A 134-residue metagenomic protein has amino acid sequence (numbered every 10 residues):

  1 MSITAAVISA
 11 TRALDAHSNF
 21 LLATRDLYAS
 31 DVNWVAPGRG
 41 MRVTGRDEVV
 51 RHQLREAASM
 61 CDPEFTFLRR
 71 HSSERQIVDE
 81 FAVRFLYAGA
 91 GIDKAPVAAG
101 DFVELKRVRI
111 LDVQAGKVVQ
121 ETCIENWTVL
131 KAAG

Functional and structural regions predicted by a protein language model:
M1-S30: Short acidic-aromatic low-complexity motifs
S2-I3, R51-G134: A beta-strand edge to alpha-helix "cap/lid" segment located at domain peripheries
T11, Y28-A29, R42, K106-L111 (+1 more regions): Secondary-structure boundary/capping motif
R12-A13, G38, G100: Generic anion/oxyanion-binding catalytic loop in active/binding sites
S18, Y28-W34, S72-Q76: Short acidic/polar alpha-helix capping motifs at helix-coil junctions
N19, E48, C123: Residue-level recognition of oxygen-bearing side chains
D31-T44, E56: A short gly/proline-enriched turn/hairpin at secondary-structure junctions
